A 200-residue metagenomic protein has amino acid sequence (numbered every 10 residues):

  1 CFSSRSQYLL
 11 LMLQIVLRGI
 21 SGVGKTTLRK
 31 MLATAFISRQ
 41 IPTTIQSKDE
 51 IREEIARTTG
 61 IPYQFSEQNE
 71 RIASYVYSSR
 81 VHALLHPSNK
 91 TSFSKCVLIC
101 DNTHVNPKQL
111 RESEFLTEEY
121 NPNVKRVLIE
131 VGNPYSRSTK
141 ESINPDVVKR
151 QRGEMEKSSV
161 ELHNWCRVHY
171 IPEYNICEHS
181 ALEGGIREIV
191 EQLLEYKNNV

Functional and structural regions predicted by a protein language model:
C1-L11: Short, Lys/Arg-enriched N-terminal segments with co-localized hydrophobic residues within the first ~10-30 amino acids
Q14: Walker A (P-loop) ATP-phosphate-binding motif of ABC ATPase nucleotide-binding domains
L17: Hydrophobic anchor at the beta1->P-loop junction of P-loop NTPases
I20-S21: The conserved Walker
G24: Conserved glycine(s) of the Walker
T27-N89, F93, Y135-R137: Conserved substrate/cofactor phosphate-moiety recognition/catalytic segment in nucleotide-dependent phosphotransferases
T59-S66, F115-N199: A glycine- and Lys/Arg-enriched "phosphate-lid" helix/loop adjacent to the NTP-binding pocket of small-molecule kinases
C100-S113: Acidic, metal-coordinating catalytic cores used for nucleic-acid/nucleotide bond scission and strand-transfer chemistry
